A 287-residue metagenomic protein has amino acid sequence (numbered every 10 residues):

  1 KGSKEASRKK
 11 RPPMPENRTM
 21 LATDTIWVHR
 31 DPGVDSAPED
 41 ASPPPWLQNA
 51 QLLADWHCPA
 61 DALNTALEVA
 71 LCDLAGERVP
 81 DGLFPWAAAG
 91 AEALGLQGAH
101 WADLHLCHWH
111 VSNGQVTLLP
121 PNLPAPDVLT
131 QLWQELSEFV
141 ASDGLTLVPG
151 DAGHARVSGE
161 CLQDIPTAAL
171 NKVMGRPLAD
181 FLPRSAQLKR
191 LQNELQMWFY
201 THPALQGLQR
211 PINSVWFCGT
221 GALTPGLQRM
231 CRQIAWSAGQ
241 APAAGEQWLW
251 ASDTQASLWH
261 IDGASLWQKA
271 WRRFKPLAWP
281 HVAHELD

Functional and structural regions predicted by a protein language model:
K1, K9-K10, N17: Polybasic, lysine-rich low-complexity intrinsically disordered segments
R8-R11, S214: Residues at secondary-structure transition points
P15-D287: …; additionally, a secondary subgroup of soluble metalloenzymes is captured
